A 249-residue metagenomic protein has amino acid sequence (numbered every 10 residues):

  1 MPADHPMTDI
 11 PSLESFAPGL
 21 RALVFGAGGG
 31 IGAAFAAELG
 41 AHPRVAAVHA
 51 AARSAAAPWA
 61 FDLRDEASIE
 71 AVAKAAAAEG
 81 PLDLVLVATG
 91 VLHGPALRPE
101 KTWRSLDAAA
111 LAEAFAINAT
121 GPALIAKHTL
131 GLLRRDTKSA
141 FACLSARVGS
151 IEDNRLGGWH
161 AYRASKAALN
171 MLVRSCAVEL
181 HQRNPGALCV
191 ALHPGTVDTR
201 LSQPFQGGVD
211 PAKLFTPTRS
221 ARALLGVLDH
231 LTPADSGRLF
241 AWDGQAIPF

Functional and structural regions predicted by a protein language model:
F25-E38: N-terminal Rossmann NAD(P)H-binding glycine-rich loop of SDR-like oxidoreductase domains
A37, A123, A167-V178, A221-L225: Conserved active-site helix of classical SDR/Rossmann-fold NAD(P)-dependent CH-OH oxidoreductases
H42, G80, H128-T137, R183: A short helix-coil junction within the Rossmann-fold of NAD(P)-dependent oxidoreductases
A52-A71: Rossmann-fold cofactor-recognition segment
A75-G94: A glycine-rich helix->loop->beta "capping" turn within Rossmann-like NAD(P)(H)-dependent oxidoreductase domains
V91-P95, P99-F115, R134-R183: Catalytic loop of short-chain dehydrogenase/reductase
A187, A191, T199, Q203-F249: C-terminal helical subdomain
